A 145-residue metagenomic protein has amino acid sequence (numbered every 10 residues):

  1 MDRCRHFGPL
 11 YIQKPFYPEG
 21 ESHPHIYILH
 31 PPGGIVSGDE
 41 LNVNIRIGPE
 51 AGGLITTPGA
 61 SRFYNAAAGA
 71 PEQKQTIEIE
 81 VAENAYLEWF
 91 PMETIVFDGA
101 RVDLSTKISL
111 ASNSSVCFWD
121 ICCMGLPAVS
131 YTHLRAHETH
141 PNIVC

Functional and structural regions predicted by a protein language model:
M1-E93, D98-G99, L104-S105: N-terminal, charged/glycine-rich beta-strand/loop interface patches
G59, C122, H140: Short, flexible active-site-adjacent loop segments at beta-strand->alpha-helix junctions, enriched in small/polar
M92, I121-C123: Histidine- and/or cysteine-centered catalytic micro-motif in compact active-site loops
F97-S109, S115-D120: Loop-centered beta-sheet repeat module
C123-S130: Beta-rich nucleic-acid/ligand-interaction surfaces
T132-T139: Conserved small/polar residues in nucleotide/adenosyl-binding loops
I143-C145: Hydrophobic alpha-helical segments, chiefly the membrane-spanning helices and signal/signal-anchor peptides
